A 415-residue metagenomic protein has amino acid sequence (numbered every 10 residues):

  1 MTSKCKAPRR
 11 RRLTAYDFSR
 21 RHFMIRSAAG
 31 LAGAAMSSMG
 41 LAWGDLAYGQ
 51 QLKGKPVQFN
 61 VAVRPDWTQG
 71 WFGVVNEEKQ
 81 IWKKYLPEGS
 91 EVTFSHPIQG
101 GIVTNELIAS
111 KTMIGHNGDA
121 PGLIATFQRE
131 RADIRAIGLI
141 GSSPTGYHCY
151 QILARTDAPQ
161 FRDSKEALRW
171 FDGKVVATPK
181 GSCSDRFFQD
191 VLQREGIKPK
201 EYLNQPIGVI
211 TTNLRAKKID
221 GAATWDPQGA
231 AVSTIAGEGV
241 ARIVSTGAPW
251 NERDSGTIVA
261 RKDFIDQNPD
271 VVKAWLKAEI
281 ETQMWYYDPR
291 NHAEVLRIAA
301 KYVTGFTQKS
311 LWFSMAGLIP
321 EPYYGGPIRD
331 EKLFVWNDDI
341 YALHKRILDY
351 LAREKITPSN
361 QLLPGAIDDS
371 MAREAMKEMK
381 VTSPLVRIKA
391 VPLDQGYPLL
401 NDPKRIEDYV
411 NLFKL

Functional and structural regions predicted by a protein language model:
M1-H22, A29-S37, L46: N-terminal secretory signal peptides
Y16-D17, M39-N60: C-terminal segment of N-terminal export signals and the immediately downstream linker at the start of the mature
H22, S27, K111, K218: Conserved functional loop/turn residues at catalytic and ligand-binding sites
A42, E88-G89, Q193, K198 (+2 more regions): Short coil/loop linkers at secondary-structure junctions
Q50-P206, N213, D220-D226, R242-T246 (+2 more regions): Short, glycine-/small- and polar/acidic-enriched structural segments that line small-molecule recognition paths
W67, N268-L362: Secondary-structure end/capping motifs
E130, G208-K309: Pocket-lining segment of extracytoplasmic ligand-binding domains
K345-L415: Conserved C-terminal helix/tail region of periplasmic/extracytoplasmic solute-binding proteins
